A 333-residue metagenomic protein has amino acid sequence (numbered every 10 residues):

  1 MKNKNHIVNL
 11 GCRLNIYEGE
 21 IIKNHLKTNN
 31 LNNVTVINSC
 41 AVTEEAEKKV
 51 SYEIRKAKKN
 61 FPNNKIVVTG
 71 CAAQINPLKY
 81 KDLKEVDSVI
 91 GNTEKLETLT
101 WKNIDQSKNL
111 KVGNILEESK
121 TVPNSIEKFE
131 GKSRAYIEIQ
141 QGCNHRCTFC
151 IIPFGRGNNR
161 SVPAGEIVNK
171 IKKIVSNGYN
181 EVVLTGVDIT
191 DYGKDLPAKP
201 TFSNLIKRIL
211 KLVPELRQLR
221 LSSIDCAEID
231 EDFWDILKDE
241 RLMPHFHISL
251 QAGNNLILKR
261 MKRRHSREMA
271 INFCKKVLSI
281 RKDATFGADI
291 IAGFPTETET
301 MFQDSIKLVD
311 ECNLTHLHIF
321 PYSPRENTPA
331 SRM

Functional and structural regions predicted by a protein language model:
M1-Y192, K207, F246, E268-S279 (+2 more regions): Proteins enriched for Cys/Gly/acidic motifs involved in redox and nucleic-acid/cofactor modification
V36, P197-K199, R332-M333: Short low-complexity, flexible loop/linker segments enriched in glycine and/or proline with clustered acidic
I66-G70, I75-N76, S176-T298: Conserved SAM/AdoMet-binding glycine-rich loop
L212, D310, P329-M333: Short, intrinsically disordered, charge-balanced linker/junction segments flanking boundaries in proteins
R263, E311-L314: Short, well-ordered loop/turn and helix-capping segments at boundaries between secondary-structure elements and domains
